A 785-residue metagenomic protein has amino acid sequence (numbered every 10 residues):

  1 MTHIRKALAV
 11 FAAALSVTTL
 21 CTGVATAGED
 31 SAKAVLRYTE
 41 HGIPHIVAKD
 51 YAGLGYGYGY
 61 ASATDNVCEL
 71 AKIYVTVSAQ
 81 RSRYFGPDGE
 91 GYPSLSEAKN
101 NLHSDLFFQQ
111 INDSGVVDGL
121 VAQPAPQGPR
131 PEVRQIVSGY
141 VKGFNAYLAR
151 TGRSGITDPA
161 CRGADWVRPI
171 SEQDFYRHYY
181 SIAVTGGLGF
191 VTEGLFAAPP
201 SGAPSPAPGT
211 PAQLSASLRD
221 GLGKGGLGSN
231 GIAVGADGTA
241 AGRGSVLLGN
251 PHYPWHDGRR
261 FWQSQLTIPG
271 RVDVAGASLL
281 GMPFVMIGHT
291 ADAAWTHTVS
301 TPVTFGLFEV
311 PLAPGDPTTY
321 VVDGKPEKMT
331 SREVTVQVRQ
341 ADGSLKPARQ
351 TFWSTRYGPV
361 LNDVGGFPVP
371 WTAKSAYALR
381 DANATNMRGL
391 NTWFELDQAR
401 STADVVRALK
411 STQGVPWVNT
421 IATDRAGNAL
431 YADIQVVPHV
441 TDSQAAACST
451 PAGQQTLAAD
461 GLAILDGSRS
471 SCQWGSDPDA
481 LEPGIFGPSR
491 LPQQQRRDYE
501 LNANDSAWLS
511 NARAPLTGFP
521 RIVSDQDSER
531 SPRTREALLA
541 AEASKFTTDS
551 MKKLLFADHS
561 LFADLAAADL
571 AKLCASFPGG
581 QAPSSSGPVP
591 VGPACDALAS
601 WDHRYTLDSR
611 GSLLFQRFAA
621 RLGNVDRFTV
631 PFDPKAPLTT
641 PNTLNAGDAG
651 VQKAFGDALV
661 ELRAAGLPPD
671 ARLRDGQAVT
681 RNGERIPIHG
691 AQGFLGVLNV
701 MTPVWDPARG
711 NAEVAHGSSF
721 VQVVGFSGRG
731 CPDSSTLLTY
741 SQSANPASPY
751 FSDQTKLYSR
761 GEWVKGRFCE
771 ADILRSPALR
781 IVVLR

Functional and structural regions predicted by a protein language model:
M1-A27: Secretory targeting and sorting signals
D30-V246, P251-D257, P269-R271, G276-S278 (+2 more regions): Substrate-recognition/specificity elements adjacent to catalytic centers across diverse enzyme folds
D65-P126, S528-D608: Long, charged, mostly alpha-helical binding arms that flank functional sites
V133-G143, D257, G389, D404-A408 (+4 more regions): Stable alpha-helical elements in mature extracytoplasmic
F175, S201-P206, Y431, H439-A446 (+1 more regions): A terminal-accessory region detector
I268-L280, G288-A293, H297-L462, L491: Glycine- and hydrophobic-rich flexible loops that cap the catalytic core of alpha/beta enzyme folds
F305, S375, V415-A540, A619-N624: Hydrophobic alpha-helical segments
W508-V591, D675-R785: Terminal end segments
